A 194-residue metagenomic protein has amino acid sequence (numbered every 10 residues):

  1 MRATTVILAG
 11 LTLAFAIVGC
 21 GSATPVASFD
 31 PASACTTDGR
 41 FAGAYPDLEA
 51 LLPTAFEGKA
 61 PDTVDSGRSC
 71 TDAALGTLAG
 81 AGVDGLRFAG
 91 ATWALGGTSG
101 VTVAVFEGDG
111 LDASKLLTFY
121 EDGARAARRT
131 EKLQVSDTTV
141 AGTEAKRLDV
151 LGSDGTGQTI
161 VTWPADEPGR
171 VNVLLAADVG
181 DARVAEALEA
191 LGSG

Functional and structural regions predicted by a protein language model:
M1-L8: Bacterial N-terminal signal peptides that target proteins for export
A9-L13: Hydrophobic helical h-region of N-terminal Sec-dependent signal peptides in bacterial secretory/periplasmic proteins
A16-G19: C-terminal motif of bacterial Sec signal peptides marking the signal peptidase cleavage site
G21-F88: N-terminal "mature-domain start" segment
G85-T118: A short acidic-to-branched-hydrophobic micro-motif
F119-G123, L188-E189: Short amphipathic alpha-helices in soluble, non-transmembrane regions that often serve as interface/regulatory elements
A124-R129: Extracellular glycoprotein-like low-complexity segments
E131-G194: A short, solvent-exposed beta-edge/loop patch
